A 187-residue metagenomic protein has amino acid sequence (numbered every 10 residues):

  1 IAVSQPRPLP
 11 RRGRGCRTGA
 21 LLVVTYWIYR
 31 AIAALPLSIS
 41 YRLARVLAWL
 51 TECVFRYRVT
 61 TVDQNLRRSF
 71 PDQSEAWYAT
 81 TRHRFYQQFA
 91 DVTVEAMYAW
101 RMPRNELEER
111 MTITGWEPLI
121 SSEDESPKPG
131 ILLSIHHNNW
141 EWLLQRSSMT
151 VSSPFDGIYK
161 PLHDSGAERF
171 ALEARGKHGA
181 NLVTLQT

Functional and structural regions predicted by a protein language model:
I1-I131, N138-N139: Membrane-proximal helical "anchor" segments flanking the first transmembrane region of inner-membrane enzymes
P127-Q186: Catalytic core of membrane glycerolipid acyltransferases/transacylases, capturing the structured, soluble-facing
